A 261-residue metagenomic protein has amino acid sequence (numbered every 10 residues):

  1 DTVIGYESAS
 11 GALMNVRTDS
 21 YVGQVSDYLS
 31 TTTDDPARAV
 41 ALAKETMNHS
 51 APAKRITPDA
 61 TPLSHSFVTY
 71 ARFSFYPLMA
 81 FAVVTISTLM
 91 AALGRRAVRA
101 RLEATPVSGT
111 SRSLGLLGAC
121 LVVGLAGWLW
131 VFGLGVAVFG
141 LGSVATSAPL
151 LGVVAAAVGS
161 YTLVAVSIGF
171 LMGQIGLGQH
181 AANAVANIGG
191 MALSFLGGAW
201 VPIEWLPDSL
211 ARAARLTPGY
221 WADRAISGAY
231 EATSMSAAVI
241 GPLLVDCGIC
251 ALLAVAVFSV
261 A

Functional and structural regions predicted by a protein language model:
D1-F81: Transport-system extracytoplasmic interface segments
Y28-D34, V107, L134-G142: Hydrophobic, membrane-facing alpha-helical anchors
L42-R55, V131-G133, Y220-A232: Peri-membrane helix termini and adjoining interfacial loops of integral membrane proteins
D59, L63, T110-G118, A148 (+2 more regions): Alpha-helical membrane-protein architecture signal
S66-A137: Hydrophobic alpha-helical transmembrane segments of multi-pass membrane transport proteins
M79-A80, V84, G127, V131 (+5 more regions): Structural signal for membrane-spanning alpha-helices in multi-pass inner-membrane proteins, emphasizing helix cores
G124, W128-S160: Secretory targeting signals
A145-A261: Membrane-spanning alpha-helical segments of multipass transporters and channels
